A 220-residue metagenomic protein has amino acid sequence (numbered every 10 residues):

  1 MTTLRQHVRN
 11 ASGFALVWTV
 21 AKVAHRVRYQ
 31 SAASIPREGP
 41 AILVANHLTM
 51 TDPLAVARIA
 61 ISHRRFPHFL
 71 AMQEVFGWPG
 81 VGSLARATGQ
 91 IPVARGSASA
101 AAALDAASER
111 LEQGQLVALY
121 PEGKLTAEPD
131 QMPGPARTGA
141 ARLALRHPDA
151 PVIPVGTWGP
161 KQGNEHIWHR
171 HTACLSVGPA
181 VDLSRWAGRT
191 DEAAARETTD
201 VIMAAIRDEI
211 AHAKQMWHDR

Functional and structural regions predicted by a protein language model:
M1-R37, P79-T88: A transmembrane-helix-recognition feature enriched in membrane-embedded lipid enzymes and envelope glyco-/phospholipid
T2-V8, A101-R220: Non-catalytic C-terminal accessory region of glycerolipid acyltransferases and related lyso-lipid remodeling enzymes
V17, A87-A94, K124-A127: Short, basic, glycine/proline-bearing loop/turn elements
K22, R37-S97: Catalytic core of membrane glycerolipid acyltransferases/transacylases, capturing the structured, soluble-facing
H25, E74, S97-A101, P133-G134: A conditional alpha-helix N-cap/helix-loop micro-motif detector
V27, P67, V117: Hydrophobic anchor at the start of a short beta-strand that flanks the dinucleotide cofactor-binding loop
V27-S31, A55-V56, L104-D105, G139-A140: A generic local structural motif
A33, Q73, A94, G156 (+1 more regions): Residues at the C-termini of beta-strands that transition into short coil/loop
